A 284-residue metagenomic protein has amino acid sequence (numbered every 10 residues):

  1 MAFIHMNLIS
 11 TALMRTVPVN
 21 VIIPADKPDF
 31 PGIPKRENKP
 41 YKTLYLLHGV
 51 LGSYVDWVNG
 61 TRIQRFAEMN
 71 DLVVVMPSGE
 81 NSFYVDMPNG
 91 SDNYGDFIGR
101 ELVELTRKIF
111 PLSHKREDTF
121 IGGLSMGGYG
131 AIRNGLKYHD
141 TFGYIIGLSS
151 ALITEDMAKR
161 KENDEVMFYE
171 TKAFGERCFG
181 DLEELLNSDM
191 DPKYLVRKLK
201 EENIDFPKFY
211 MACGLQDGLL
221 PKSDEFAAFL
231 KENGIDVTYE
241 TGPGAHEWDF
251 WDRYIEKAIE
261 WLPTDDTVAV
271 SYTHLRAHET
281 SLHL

Functional and structural regions predicted by a protein language model:
M1-S271, R276: Non-catalytic cap/lid and distal C-terminal segments of serine-dependent acyl enzymes
H274-L284: Single conserved hydrophobic/aromatic residue that forms the stacking wall/gate of nucleotide- or nucleobase-binding
